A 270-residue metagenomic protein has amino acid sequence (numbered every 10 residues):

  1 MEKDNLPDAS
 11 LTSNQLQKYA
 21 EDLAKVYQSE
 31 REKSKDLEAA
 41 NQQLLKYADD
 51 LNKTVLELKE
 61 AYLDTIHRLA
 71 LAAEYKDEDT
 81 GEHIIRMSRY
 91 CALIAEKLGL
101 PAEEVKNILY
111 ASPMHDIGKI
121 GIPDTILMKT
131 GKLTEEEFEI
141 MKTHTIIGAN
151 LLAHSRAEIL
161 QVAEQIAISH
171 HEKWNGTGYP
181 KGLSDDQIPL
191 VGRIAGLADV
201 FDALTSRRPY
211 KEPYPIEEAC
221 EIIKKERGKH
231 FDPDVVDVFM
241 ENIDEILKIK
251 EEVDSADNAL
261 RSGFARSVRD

Functional and structural regions predicted by a protein language model:
M1-L45, D49: N-terminal membrane insertion elements
Q28, K35-Q42, K46-L63, H67-D270: Metal-dependent catalytic cores of enzymes that make or break cyclic nucleotides and related phosphoester linkages
